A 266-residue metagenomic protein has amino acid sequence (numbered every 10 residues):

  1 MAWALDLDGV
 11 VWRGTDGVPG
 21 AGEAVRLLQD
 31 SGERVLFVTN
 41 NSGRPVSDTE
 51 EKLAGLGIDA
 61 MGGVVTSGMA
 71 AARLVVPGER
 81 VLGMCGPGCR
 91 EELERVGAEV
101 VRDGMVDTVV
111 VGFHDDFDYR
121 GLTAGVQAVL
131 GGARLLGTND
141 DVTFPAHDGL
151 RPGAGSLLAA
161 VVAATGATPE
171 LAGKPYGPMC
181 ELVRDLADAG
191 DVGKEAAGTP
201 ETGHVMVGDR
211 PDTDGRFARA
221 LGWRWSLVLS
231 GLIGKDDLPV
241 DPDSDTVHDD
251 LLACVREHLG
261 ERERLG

Functional and structural regions predicted by a protein language model:
M1-E33, S42-G63, G68-G266: Asp-based, Mg2+/Mn2+-dependent phosphohydrolase catalytic module
